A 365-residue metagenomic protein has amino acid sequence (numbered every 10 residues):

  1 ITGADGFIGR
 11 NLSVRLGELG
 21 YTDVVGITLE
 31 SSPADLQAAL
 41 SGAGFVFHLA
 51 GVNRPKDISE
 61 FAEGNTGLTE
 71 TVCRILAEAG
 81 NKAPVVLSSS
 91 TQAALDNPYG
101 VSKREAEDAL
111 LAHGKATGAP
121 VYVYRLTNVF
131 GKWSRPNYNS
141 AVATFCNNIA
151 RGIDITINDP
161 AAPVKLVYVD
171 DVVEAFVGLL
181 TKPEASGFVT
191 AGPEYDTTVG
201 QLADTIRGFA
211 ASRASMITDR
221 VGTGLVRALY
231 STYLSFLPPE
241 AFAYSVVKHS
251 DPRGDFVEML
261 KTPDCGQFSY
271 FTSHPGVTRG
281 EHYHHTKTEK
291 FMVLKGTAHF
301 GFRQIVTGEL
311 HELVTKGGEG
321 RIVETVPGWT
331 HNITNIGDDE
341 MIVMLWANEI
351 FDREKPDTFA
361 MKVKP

Functional and structural regions predicted by a protein language model:
I1-G17: N-terminal Rossmann NAD(P)H-binding glycine-rich loop of SDR-like oxidoreductase domains
T2, E70-D108, A112-T117, V121-Y124: Conserved Rossmann-fold NAD(P)-dependent oxidoreductase catalytic core, especially the SDR/UDP-sugar
E30-A79, Q92-D96: NAD(P)H-binding glycine-rich loop region in Rossmannoid oxidoreductase-like domains and their noncatalytic homologs
D108-R135, C146-N147, I153-A162: Conserved beta-loop-beta element that borders a ligand/cofactor-binding pocket
P136-T144, A161-L180, G200-D204: Substrate-positioning beta->alpha
G178-K248: Mid/C-terminal beta-alpha module of Rossmann-like enzyme folds, strongest in SDR-family dehydrogenases/epimerases
F242-E281: A short glycine-rich, His/Asp/Glu-containing loop-to-beta-strand
I305-P327: Short acidic-glycine-tyrosine-enriched beta hairpin
